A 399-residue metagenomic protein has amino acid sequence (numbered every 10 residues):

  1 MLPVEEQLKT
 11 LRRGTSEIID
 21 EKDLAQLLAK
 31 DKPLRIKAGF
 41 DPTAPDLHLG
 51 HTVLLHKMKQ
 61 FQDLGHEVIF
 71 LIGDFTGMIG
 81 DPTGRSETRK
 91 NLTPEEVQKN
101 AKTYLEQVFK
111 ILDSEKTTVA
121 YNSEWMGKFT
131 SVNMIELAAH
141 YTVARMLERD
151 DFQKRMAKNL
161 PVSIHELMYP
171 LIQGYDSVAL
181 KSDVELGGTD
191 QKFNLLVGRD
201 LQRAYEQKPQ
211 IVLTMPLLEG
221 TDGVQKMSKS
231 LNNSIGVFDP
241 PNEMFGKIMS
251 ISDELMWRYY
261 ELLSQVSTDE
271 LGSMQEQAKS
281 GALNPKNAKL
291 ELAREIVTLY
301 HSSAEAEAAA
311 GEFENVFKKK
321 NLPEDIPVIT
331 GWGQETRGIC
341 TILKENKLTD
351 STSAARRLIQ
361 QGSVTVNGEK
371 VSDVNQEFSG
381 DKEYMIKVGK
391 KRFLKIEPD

Functional and structural regions predicted by a protein language model:
M1-K30: N- or domain-start disorder-to-order transition segments that initiate the globular core
I19-D20, A120, I329-G333: Short acidic-hydrophobic, aromatic-tinged amphipathic segments that line or gate anion-handling sites
D20-P82, L186-K192, G198: N-terminal catalytic cores of NTP/NDP-binding nucleotidyl/phosphoryl-transfer enzymes
D31-G39, V68, Y169-A179, P285-A288: Short, hydrophobic/aliphatic alpha-helical segments
L54-M58, L171, N194-Q202, I296 (+1 more regions): Buried hydrophobic packing segments
I69-T76, E96, A101-K116, A120-E276 (+2 more regions): Alpha-helical recognition segments enriched in aromatics with Gly/Pro capping that present substrate-recognition
P82-Q98: A charged helix-plus-loop insertion that forms the helical arch/lid used to bind and gate nucleic-acid substrates
L201-D399: Conserved nucleotide- and phosphate/pyrophosphate-binding catalytic cores in adenylate/nucleotidyl-handling enzymes
